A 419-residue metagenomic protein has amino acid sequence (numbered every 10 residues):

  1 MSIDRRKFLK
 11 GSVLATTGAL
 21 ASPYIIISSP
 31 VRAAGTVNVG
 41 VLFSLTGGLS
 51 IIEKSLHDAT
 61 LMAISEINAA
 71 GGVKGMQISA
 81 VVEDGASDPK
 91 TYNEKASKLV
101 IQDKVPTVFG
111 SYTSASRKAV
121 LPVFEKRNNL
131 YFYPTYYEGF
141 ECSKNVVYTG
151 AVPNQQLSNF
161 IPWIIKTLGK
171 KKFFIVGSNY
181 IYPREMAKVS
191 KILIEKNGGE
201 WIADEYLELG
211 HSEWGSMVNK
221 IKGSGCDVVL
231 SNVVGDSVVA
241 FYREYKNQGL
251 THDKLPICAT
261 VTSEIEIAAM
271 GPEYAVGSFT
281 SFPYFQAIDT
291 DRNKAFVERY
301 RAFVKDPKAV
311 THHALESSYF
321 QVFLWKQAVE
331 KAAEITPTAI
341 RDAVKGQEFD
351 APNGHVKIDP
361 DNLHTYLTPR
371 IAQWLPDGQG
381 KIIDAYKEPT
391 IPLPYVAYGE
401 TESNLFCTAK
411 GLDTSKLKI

Functional and structural regions predicted by a protein language model:
M1-T17: N-terminal secretory signal peptides and thylakoid transit peptides that target proteins across membranes
Y24-L45, I52-E53, H57: C-terminal segment of N-terminal export signals and the immediately downstream linker at the start of the mature
P30-V41, G72-Q77, I165-G169: Immediate post-signal peptide segment of exported/extracytoplasmic ligand-binding proteins
D58-A80: Signal peptide-proximal N-terminal region of secreted/periplasmic/extracellular or secretory-lumen proteins
P89-K104, W163, G215-G225: Short, well-structured alpha-helical segments in soluble
K90, K104-Y206, L255-F279: Extracytoplasmic ligand/sensor domains, especially the bilobed periplasmic-binding protein
E244-Y319, V329-I335, Y386-K418: Extracellular/periplasmic periplasmic-binding protein-like sensory domains
E348-I419: Solvent-exposed, acidic/polar segments of extracytosolic/periplasmic ligand-binding ectodomains
